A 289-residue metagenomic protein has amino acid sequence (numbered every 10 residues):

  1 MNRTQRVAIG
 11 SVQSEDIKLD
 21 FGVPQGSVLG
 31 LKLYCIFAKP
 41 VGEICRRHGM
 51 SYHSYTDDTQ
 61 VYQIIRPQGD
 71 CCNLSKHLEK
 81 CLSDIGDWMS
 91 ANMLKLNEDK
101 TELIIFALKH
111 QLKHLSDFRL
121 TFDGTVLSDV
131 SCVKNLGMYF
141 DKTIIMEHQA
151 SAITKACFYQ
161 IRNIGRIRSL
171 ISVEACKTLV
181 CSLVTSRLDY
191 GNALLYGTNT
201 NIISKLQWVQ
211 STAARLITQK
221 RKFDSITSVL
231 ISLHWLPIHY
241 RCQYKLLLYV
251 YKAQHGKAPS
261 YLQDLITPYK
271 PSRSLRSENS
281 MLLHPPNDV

Functional and structural regions predicted by a protein language model:
M1-V289: Hydrophobic/basic alpha-helical segments
